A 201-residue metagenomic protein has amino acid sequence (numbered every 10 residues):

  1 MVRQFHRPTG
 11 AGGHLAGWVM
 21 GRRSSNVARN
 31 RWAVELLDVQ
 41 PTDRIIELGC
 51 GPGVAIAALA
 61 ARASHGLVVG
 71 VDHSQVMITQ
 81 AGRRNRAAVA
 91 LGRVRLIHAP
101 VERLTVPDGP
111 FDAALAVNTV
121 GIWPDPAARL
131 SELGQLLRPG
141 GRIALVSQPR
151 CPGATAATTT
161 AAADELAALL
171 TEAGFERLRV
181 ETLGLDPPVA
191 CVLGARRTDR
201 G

Functional and structural regions predicted by a protein language model:
M1-H14: N-terminal, positively charged/glycine-rich alpha-helical extensions of SAM-dependent methyltransferases
H14-V34, T159: Conserved SAM-binding loop and adjacent beta-strand
R44-R103: Class I SAM-dependent methyltransferase SAM/SAH-binding core
E102-A114: A short acidic, Gly/Pro-enriched loop at the edge of an enzyme's catalytic core that lines a small-molecule cofactor
A113-P126: A short SAM/SAH-binding and catalytic strip from SAM-dependent methyltransferases
A127-P139: A short glycine-rich, Lys/Arg-flanked "PGG" loop and its adjoining helix->strand segment in the class I
G140-Q148: Conserved beta-strand signature within the Rossmann-like core of class I S-adenosyl-L-methionine
G184-G201: Core SAM-dependent methyltransferase catalytic element
